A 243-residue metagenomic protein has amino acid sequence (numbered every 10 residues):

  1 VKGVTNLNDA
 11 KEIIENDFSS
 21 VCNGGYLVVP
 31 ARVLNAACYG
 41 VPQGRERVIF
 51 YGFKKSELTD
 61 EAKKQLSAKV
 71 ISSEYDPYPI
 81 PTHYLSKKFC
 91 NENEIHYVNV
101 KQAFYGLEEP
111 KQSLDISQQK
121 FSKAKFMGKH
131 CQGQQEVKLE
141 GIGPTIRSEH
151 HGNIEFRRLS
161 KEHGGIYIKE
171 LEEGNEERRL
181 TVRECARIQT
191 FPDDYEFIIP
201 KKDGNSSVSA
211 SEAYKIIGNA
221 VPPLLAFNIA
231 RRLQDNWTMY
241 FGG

Functional and structural regions predicted by a protein language model:
V1-E140: Class I S-adenosyl-L-methionine
L107-G243: C-terminal target-recognition/interaction regions appended to catalytic cores
